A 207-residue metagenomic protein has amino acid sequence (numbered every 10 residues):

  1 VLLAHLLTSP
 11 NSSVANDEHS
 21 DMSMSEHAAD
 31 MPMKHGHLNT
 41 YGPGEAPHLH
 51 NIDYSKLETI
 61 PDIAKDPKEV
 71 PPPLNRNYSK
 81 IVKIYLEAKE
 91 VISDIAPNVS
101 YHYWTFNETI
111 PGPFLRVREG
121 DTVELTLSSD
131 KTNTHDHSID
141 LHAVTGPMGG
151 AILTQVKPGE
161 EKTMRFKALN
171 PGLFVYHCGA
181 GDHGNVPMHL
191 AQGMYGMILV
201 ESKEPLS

Functional and structural regions predicted by a protein language model:
V1-H5: Hydrophobic membrane-insertion alpha-helices, especially the h-region of bacterial N-terminal signal peptides
L6-D136, A143-M148, L153, P158-T163 (+3 more regions): N-terminal, post-signal-peptide metal-ligating segments of extracellular/periplasmic oxidoreductases, dominated by
G120-D121, A168-F174: Short tyrosine-centred short linear motifs in exposed loops/low-complexity segments
S128-D130, G179-H183: Beta-strand-rich extracellular modules
I139, F174-H177, I198: Short, structured motif recognition centered on aromatic/hydrophobic residues
T163-R165, N185: Catalytic micro-motifs at enzyme active sites that drive phosphoryl/nucleotidyl and oxygen chemistry
A168, A180, L199-S202: Short, structured patches in soluble enzyme cores that scaffold and shape functional sites
D182-L190: Short acidic/polar inter-strand loop motif in beta-rich domains
